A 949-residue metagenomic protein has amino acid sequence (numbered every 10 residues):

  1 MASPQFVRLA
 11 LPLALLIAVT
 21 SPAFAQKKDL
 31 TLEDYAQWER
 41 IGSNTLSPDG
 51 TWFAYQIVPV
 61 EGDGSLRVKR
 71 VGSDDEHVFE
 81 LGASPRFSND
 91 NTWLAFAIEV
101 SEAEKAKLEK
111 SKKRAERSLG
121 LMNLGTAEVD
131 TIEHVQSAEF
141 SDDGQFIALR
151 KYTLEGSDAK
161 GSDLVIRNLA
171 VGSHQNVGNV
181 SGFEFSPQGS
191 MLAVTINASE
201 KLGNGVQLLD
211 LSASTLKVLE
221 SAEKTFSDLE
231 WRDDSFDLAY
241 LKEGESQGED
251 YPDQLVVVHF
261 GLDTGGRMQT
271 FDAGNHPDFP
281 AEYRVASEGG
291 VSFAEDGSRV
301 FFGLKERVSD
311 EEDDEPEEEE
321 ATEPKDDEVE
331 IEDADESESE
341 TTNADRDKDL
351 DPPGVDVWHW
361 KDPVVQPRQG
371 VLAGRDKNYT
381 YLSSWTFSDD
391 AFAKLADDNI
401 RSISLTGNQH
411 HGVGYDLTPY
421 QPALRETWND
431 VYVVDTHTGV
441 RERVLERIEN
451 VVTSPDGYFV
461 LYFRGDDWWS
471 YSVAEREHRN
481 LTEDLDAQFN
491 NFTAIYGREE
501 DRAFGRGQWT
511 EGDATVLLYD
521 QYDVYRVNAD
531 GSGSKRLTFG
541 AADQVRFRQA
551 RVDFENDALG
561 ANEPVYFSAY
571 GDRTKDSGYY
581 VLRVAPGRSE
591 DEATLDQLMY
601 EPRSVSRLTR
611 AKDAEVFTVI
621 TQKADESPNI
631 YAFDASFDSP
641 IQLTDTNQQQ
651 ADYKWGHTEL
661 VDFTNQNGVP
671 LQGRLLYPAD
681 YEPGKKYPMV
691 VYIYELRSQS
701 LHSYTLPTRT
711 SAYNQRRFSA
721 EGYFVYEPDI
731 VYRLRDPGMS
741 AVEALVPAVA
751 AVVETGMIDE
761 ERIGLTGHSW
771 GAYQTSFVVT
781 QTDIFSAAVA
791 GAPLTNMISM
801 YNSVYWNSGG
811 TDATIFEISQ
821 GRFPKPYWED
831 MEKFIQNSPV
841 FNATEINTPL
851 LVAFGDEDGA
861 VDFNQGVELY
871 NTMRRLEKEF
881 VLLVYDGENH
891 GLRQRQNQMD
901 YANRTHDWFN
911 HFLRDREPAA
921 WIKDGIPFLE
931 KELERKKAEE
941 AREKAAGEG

Functional and structural regions predicted by a protein language model:
M1-L11: Bacterial N-terminal signal peptides that target proteins for export
L11-P12, A23-P628, A632-F633, Y653 (+3 more regions): Beta-propeller folds
L382, I630, F663, G673 (+4 more regions): Conserved hydrophobic/aromatic pocket- or pore-lining residues that grip, position, or stack substrates in active sites
Q642-K685: N-terminal cap/lid segment of alpha/beta-hydrolase-fold proteins
K685-L696: Short beta-strand element of the alpha/beta-hydrolase
Y692, H702-G949: Active-site-proximal cap/loop segments of hydrolase catalytic domains
R697-L701: Short glycine-rich His-centered loop
